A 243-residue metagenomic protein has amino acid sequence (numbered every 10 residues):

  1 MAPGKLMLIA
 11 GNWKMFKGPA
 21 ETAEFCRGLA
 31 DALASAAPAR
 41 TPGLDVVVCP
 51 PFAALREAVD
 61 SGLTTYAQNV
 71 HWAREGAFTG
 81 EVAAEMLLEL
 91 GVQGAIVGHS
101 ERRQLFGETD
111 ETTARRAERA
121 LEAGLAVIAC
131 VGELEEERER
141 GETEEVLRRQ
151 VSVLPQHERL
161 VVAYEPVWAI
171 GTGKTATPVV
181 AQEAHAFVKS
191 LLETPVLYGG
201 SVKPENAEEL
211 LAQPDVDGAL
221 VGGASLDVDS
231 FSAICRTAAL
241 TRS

Functional and structural regions predicted by a protein language model:
M1-S243: Active-site loop-to-helix "anion-binding N-cap" substructures in soluble metabolic enzymes
